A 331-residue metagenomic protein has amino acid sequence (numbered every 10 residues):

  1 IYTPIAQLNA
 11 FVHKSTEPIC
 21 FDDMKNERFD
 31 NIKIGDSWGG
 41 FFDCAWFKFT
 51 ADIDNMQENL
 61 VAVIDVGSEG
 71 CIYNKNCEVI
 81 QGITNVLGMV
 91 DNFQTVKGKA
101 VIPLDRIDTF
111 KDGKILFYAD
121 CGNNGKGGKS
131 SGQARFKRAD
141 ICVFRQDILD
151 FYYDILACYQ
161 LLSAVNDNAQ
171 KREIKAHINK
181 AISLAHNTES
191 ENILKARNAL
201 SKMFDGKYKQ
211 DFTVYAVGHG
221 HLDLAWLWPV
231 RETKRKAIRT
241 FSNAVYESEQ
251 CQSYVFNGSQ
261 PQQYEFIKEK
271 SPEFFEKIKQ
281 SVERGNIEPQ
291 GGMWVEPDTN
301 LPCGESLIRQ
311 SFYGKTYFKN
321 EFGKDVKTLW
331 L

Functional and structural regions predicted by a protein language model:
I1-L331: Carbohydrate-active enzymes and regulators
